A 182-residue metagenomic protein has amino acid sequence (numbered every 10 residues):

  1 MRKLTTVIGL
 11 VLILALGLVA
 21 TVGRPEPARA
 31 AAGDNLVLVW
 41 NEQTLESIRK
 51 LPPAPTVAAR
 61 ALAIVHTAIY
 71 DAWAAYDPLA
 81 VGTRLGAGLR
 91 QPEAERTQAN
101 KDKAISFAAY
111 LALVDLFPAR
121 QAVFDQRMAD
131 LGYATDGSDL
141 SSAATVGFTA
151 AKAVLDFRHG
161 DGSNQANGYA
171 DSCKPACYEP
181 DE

Functional and structural regions predicted by a protein language model:
M1-V11: Bacterial N-terminal signal peptides that target proteins for export
R2, G23-P25: Generic cytosolic/nucleocytoplasmic N-terminal low-complexity/intrinsically disordered segments
G9-A20: Bacterial N-terminal signal peptides
E26-E182: Acidic/polar surface patches and capping/hinge elements
